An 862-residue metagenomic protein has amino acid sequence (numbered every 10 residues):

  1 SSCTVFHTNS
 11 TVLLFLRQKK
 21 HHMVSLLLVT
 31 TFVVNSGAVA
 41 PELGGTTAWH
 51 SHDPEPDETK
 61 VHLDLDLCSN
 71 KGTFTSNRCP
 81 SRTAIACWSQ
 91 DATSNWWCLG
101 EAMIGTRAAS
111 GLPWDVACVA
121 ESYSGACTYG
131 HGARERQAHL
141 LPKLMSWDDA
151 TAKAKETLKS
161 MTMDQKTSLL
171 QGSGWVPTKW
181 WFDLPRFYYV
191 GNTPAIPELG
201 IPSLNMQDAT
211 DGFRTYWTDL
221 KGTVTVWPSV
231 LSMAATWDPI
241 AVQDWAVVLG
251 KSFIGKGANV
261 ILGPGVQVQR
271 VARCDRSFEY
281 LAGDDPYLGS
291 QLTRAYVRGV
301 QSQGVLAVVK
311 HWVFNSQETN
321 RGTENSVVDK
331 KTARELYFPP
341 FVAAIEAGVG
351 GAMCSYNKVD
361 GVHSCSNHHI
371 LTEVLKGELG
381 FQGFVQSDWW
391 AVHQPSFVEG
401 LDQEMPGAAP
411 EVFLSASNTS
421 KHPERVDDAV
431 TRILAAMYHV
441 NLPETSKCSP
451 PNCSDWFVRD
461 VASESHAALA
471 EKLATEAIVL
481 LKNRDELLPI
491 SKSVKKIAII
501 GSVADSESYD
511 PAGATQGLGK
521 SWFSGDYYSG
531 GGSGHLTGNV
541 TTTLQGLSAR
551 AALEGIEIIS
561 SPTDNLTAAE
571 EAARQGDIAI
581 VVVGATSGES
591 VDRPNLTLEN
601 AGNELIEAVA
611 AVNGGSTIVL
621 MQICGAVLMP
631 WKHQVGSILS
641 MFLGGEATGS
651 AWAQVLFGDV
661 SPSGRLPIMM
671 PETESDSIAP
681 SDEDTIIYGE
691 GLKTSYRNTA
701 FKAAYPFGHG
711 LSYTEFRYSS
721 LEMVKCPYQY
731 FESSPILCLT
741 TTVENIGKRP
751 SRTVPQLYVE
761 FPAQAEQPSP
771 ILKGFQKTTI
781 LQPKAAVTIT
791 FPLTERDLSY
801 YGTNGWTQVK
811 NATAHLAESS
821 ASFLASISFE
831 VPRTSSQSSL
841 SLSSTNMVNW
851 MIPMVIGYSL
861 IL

Functional and structural regions predicted by a protein language model:
S1-C3: Low-complexity, disordered terminal segments
H7-N9, H21-H22: Intrinsic-disorder-associated, low-complexity terminal segments enriched in Asp/Asn/His/Tyr and depleted of Lys/Arg
H22-G37, N849-Y858: Cleavable N-terminal signal peptides of Sec/SRP-targeted secreted and luminal proteins
V33, A38-L43, L65-L67, W97 (+2 more regions): Glycoside hydrolase catalytic-domain context in secreted enzymes
V39-R136: Extracellular/cell-surface secretome signature
S822-R833: Short beta-strand elements
R833-W850: C-terminal GPI-anchoring signal of eukaryotic secretory precursors
